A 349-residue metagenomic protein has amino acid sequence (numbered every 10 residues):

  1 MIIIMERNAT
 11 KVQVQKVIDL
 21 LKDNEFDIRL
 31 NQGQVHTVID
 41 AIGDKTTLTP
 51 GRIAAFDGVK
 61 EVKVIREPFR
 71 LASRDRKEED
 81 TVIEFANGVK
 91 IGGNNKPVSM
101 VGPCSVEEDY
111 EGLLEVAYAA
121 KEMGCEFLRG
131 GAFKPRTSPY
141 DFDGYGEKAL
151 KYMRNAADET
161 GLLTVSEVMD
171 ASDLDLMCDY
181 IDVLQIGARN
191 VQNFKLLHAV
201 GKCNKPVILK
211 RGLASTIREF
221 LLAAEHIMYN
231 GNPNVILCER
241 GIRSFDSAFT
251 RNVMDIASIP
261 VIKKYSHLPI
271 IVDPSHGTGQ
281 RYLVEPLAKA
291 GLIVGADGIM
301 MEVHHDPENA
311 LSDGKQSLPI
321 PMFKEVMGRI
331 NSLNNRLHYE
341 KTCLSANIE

Functional and structural regions predicted by a protein language model:
E6, Y145, G161-D173, D182-F194 (+3 more regions): Catalytic beta/alpha-barrel core
E67-V101, L337-L344, E349: N-terminal amphipathic alpha-helix/helix-capping segment at the start of soluble metabolic enzymes
I83-S105, K134-P139, K263-V272: N-terminal small/glycine-rich loop or linker at the start of catalytic domains across soluble metabolic enzymes
P97-E115, S138-D143, L163-E167, A188 (+2 more regions): Active-site mouth loops of central-metabolism enzymes
P97-P103, E126-G130, T164-E167, L184-I186 (+4 more regions): Hydrophobic faces of well-ordered beta-strands that scaffold small-molecule active sites in alpha/beta enzyme cores
R129-E147, H305-K315: Glycine-rich, proline-tolerant flexible connector loops at the mouths of alpha/beta enzymes
F142-S166, V200-P206, I256-I270, Q316-Y339: Alpha-helix-loop-beta-strand connector modules within alpha/beta enzyme cores
C203-V303: Catalytic alpha/beta core domains of metabolic enzymes, predominantly
